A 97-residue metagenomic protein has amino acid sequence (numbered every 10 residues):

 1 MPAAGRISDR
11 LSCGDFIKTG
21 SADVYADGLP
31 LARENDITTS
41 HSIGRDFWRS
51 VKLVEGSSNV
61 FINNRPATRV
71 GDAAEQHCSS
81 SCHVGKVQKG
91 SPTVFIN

Functional and structural regions predicted by a protein language model:
M1-N97: Intrinsically disordered, low-complexity proline/glycine-rich segments
